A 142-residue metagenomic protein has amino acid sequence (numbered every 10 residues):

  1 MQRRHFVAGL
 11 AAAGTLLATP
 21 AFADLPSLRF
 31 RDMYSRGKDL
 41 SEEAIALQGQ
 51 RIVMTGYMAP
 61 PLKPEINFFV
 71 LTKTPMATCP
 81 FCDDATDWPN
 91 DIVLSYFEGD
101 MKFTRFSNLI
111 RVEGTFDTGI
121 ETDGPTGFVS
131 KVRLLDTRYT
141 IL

Functional and structural regions predicted by a protein language model:
H5-A23: N-terminal export signals
F22-L142: OB-fold and OB-like single-stranded nucleic-acid-recognition modules and their adjacent interaction interfaces
